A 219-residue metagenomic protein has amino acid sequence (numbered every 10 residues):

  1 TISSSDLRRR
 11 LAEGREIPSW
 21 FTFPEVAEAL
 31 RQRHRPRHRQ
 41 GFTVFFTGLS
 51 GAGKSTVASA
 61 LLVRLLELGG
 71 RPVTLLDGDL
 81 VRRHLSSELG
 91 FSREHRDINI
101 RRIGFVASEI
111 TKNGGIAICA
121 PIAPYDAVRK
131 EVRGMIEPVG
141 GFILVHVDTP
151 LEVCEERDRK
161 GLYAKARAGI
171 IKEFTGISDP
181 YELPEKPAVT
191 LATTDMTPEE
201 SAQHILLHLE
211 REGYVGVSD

Functional and structural regions predicted by a protein language model:
T1-T47, E210: Non-catalytic terminal extensions that flank enzyme cores
G41-F45, P72-V73, I116-I118: Residue-level preference for the first positions of well-ordered beta-strands
S50: The conserved Walker
K54: Conserved lysine of the Walker
S59-S108, K112: Conserved substrate/cofactor phosphate-moiety recognition/catalytic segment in nucleotide-dependent phosphotransferases
L75, F142-L144, A188-T190: Conserved beta-strand scaffold positions in the cores of enzyme catalytic domains, especially in NTP/NDP-utilizing
H84-G90, A107-R167, K172-E173: ATP-dependent NMP and nucleoside kinases share a basic, alpha-helical "lid"
D148-H204, R211-D219: Small-molecule kinase domains that catalyze NTP-dependent phosphoryl transfer to phosphate-bearing small molecules
